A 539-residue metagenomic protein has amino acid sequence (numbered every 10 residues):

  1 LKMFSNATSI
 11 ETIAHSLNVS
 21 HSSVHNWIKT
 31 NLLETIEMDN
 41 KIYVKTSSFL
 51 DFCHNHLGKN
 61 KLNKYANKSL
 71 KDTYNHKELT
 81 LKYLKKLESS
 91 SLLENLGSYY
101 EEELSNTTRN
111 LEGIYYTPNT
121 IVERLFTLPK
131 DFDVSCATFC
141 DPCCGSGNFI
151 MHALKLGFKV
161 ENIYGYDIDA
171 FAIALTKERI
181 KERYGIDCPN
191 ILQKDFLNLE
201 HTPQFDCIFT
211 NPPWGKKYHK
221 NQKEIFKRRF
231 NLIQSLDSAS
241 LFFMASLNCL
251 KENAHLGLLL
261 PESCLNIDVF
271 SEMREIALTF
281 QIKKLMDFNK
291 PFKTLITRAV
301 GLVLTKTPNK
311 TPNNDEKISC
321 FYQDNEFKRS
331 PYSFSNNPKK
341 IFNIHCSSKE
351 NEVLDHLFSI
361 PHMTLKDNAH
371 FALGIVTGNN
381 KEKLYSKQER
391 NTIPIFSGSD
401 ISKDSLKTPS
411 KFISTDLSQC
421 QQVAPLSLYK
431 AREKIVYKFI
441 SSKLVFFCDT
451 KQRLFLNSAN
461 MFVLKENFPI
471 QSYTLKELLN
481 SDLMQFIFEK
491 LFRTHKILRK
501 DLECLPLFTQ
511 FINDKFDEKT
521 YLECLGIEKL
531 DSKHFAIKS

Functional and structural regions predicted by a protein language model:
L1-S23: Polyanion-binding surface elements
K2-M3, L32, Y43-E182, D195 (+4 more regions): Class I S-adenosyl-L-methionine
N18-I42: Major-groove DNA-recognition helix of helix-turn-helix-type DNA-binding domains
H21, N26, V353-S539: Polybasic, glycine- and aromatic-enriched phosphate-binding surface used to engage nucleic acids
I36, L192, M286: General small-molecule cofactor/ligand-binding pocket signal
T120-I121, C144, N148-I150, V160 (+7 more regions): Signature of N6-adenine DNA methyltransferases within the class I
G185-F196: Conserved SAM-binding strand-loop segment of SAM-dependent methyltransferases
